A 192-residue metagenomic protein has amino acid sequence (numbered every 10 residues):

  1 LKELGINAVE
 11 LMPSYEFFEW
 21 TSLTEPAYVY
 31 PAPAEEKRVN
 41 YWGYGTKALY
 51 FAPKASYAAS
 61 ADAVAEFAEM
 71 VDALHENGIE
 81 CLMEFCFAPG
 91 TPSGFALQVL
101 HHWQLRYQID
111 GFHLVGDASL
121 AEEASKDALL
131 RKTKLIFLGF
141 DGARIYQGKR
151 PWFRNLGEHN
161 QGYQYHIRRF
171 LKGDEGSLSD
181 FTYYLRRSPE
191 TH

Functional and structural regions predicted by a protein language model:
L1-Y15, K37, R106: Catalytic domains of carbohydrate-active enzymes, especially glycoside hydrolases
K2, A68-N77, A124-L130: Surface-exposed amphipathic alpha-helices with a cationic face
V9-L11, C81-M83, F112-L114, L135-L138: Hydrophobic faces of well-ordered beta-strands that scaffold small-molecule active sites in alpha/beta enzyme cores
Y15-F17, S56, F85-P89, A118 (+1 more regions): Active-site-proximal loop/turn and secondary-structure-junction residues that shape catalytic pockets, frequently
F17-S22, T91, L120, A143-Q147: Short catalytic/ligand-binding loop motif for oxyanion handling, primarily in non-cytosolic enzymes, centered on
T21-E76, P89-Y107: Aromatic- and acidic-residue-enriched carbohydrate-binding clefts of CAZyme catalytic domains
V64, A118-A124: Active-site-adjacent beta->alpha loops and helix N-cap segments on the catalytic face of soluble alpha/beta enzymes
Q108, S125-H192: Conserved alpha/beta catalytic core and glycan-binding cleft of carbohydrate-active enzymes
